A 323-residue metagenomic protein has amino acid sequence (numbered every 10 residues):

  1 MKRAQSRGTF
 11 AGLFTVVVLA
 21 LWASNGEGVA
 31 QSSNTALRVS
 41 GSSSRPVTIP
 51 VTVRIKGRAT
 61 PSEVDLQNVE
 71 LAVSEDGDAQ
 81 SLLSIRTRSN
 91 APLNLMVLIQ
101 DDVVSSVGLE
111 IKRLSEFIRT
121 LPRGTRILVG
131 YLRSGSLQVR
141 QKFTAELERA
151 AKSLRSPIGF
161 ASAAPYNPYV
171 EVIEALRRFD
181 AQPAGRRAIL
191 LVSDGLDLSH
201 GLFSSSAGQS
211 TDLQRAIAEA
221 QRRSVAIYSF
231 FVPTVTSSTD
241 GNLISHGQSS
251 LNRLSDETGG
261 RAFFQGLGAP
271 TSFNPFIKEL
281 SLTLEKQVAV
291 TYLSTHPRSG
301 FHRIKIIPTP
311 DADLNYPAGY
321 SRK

Functional and structural regions predicted by a protein language model:
M1, V16, H296-P297: A general, composition-driven signal for non-globular sequence regions
M1-A4, L21-E27: General N-terminal leader/first-domain-start detector
K2-F14: Bacterial N-terminal signal peptides that target proteins for export
Q5, V17-L19, A30, E148: N-terminal non-cleavable signal-anchor helices
A11-S24: Bacterial N-terminal signal peptides
G28-K323: Scaffold/interface architecture of coatomer-like assemblies
